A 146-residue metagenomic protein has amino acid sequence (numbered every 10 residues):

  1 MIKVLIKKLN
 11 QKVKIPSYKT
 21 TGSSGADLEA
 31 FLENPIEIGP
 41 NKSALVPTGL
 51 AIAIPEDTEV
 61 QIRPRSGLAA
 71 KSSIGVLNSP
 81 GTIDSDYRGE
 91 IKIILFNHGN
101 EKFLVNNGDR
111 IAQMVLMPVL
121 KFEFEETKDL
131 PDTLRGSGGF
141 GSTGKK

Functional and structural regions predicted by a protein language model:
M1-K146: DUTPase catalytic domain/fold
